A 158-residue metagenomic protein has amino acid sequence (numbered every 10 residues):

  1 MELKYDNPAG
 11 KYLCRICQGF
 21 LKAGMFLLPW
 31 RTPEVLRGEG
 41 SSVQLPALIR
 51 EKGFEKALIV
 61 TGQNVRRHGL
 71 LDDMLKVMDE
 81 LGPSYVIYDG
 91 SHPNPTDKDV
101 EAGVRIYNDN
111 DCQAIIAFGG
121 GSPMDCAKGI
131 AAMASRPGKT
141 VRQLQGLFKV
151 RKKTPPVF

Functional and structural regions predicted by a protein language model:
M1-I87: An N-terminal, well-structured beta->alpha segment
T32, N94, T154-P155: Hydrophobic alpha-helix-in-membranes signature
R37, P95, G120: Single, functionally critical "micro-switch" positions that shape active/binding sites and transmembrane helices
V65-R66, N94-P95, P123-M124: Short secondary-structure capping/turn micro-motifs that flank functional sites
K76, E80-P83, H92, A134-Q143: Glycine- (often His-adjacent) and acidic-residue-rich active-site loop that binds/positions the CoA thioester
I87-K98: Short beta->alpha junction loops
K98-F158: Glycine/threonine-rich beta-strand-loop-alpha-helix active-site module that forms ligand/phosphate-binding
